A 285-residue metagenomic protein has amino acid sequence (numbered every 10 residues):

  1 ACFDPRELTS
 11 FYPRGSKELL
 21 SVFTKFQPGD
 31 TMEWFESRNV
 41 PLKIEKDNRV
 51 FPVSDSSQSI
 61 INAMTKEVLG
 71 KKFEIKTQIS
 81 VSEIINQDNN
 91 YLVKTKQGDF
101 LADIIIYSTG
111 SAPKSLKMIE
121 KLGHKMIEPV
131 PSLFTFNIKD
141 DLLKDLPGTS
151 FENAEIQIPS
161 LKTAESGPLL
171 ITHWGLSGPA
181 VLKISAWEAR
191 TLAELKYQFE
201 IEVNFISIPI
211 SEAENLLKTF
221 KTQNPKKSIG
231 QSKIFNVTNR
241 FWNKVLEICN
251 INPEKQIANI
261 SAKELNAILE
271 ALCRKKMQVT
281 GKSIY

Functional and structural regions predicted by a protein language model:
F3-E7, P13, T24, D30-N48 (+3 more regions): Residue-level recognition of phosphate/Mg2+-coordinating polar/acidic sites in nucleotide-handling active sites
L8-R14, E18-K43, S54-E74: N-terminal Rossmann-like dinucleotide/flavin-binding domain of flavoprotein oxidoreductases that bind FAD/FMN
L20-Q27, K46-K66, S108-G110, K114 (+2 more regions): Short beta-strand to alpha-helix junction loop
K71-K76, G98-L101, M277: Glycine-rich phosphate-binding loop signature in dinucleotide/nucleotide-binding domains
I75-I79, T95, E128-V130: Short loop/edge segments at beta-strand edges and connector loops that shape dinucleotide/nucleotide cofactor-binding
I75-Y91: A conserved short coil-to-beta-strand element within the FAD-binding core of flavoproteins
V81, V93, D99-A112, M118-E120 (+1 more regions): Short hydrophobic core segments
I104-K144: Glycine-rich loop(s) and the adjacent beta-strand/alpha-helix scaffold that form part
